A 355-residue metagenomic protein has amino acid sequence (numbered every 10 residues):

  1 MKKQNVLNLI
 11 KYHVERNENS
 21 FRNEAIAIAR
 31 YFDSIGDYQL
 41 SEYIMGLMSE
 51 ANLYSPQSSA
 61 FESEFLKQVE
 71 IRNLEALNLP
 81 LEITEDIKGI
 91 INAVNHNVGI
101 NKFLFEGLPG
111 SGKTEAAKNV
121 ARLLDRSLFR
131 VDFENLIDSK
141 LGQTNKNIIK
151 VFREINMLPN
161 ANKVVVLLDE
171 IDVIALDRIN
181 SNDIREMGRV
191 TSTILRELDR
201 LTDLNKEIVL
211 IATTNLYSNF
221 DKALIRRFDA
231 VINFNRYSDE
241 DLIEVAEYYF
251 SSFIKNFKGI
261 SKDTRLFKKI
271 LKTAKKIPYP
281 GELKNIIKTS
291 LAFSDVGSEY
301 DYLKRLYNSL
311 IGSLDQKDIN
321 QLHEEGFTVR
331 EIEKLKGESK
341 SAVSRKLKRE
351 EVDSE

Functional and structural regions predicted by a protein language model:
M1-L79, E247-E355: C-terminal alpha-helical "lid" subdomain
S63-F103, L108: Pre-Walker A (pre-P-loop) alpha-helix and adjacent loop at the N terminus of AAA/AAA+ ATPase modules, a conserved
N92-V94, Q143-L167, T191-L201: Conserved alpha-helical scaffold flanking the Walker A/P-loop in AAA+ ATPase domains
N95, I100-V131, K150-M157: Walker A/P-loop
E115-Q143, L176-D177, N182: Conserved P-loop NTPase mechanochemical-coupling segment
D169-I211, K222, A230, N235: Conserved catalytic/switch belt of AAA+ P-loop NTPases
N215-L216: Conserved H-loop
K222-N256, N285: Conserved AAA+ ATPase core "coupling" helix
